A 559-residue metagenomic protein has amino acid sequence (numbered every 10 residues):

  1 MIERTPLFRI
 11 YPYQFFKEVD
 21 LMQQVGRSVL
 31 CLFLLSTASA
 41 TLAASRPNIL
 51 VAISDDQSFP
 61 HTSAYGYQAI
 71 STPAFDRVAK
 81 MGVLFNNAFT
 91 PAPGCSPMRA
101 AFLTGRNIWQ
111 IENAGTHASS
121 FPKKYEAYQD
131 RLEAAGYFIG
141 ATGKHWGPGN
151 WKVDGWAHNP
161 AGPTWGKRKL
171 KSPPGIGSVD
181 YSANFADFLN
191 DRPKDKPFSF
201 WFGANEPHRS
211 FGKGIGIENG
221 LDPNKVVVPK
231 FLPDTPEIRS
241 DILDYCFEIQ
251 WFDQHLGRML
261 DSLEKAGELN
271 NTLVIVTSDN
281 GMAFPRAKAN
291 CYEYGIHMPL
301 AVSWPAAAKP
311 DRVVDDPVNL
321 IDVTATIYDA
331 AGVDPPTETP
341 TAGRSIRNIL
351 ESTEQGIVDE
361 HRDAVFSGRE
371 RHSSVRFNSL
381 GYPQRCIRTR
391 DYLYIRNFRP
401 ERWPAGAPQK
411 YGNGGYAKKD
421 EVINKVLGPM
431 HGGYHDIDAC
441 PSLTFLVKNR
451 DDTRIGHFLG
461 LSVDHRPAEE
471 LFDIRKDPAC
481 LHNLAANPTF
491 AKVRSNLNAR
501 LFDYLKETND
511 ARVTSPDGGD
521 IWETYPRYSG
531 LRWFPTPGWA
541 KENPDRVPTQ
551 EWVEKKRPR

Functional and structural regions predicted by a protein language model:
I2, M22-Q23: N-terminal hydrophobic targeting signals that begin at the initiator methionine
I10-L21: Short, Lys/Arg-enriched N-terminal segments with co-localized hydrophobic residues within the first ~10-30 amino acids
Q23-Q24, F33, T41-E470, P478-A499 (+2 more regions): Formylglycine-dependent sulfatase
I474: Structural signature of FAD isoalloxazine-binding scaffolds in flavoprotein oxidoreductases
L497, Y504-A511: Catalytic domains of carbohydrate-active enzymes that cleave complex glycans
D517-W522: A glycine-rich phosphate-binding loop feature that marks nucleotide/adenosyl-phosphate handling sites
